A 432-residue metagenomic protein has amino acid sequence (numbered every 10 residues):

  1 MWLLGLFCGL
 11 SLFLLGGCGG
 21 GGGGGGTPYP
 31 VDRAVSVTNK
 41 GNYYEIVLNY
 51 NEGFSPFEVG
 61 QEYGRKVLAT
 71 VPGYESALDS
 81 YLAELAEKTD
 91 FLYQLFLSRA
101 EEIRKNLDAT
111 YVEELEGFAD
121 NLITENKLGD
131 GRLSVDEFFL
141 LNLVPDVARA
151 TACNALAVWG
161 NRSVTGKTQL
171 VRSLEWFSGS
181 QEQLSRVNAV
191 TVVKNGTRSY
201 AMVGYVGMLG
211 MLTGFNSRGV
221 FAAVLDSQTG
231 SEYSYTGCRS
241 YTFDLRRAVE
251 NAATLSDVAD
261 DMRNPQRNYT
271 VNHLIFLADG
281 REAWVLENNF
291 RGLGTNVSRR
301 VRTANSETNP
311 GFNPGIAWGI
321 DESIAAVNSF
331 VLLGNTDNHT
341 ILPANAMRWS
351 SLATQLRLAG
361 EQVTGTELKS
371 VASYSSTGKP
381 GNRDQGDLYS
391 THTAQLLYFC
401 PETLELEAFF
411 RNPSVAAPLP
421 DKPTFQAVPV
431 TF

Functional and structural regions predicted by a protein language model:
M1-G5: Bacterial N-terminal signal peptides that target proteins for export
L10, G26, G210-S217, R302: Intrinsically disordered/low-complexity terminal segments and short unstructured peptides
L10-R33: Bacterial Sec-dependent N-terminal signal peptides
G19-G20, G60, G166, G219: Glycine-centered flexibility sites
G26-A152, V249-F432: C-terminus-biased signal that marks the final domain/tail of proteins
L140-D244, L397, L406-A408: Internal mixed beta-strand/loop scaffold within catalytic domains of large alpha/beta enzymes
